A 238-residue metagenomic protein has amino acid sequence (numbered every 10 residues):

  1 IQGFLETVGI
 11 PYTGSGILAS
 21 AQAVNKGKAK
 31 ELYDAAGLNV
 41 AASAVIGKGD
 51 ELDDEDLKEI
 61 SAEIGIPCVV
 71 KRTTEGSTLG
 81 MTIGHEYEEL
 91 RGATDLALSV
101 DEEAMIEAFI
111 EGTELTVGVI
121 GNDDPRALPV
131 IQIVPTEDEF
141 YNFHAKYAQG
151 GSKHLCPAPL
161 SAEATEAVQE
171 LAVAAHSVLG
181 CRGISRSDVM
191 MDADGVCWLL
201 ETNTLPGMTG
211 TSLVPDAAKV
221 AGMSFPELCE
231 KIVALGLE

Functional and structural regions predicted by a protein language model:
I1-V8: Short Gly/Thr/Asp-enriched flexible loops that form oxyanion-binding sites at enzyme active sites
G9-P11, D124: Glycine-enriched alpha-helix->loop->beta-strand junction motifs that scaffold or abut catalytic
P11-Y12, V40, C68, F225: Hydrophobic beta-strand scaffold residues
I17-S20, V134-P135: Short, acidic/turn-prone active-site loops that include or flank metal/cofactor- and phosphate-binding residues
A21-T113: Active-site nucleotide/adenylate-binding loops and adjacent lid/helix of ATP-dependent enzymes
D34-G37, S161-E238: ATP-dependent carboxylate activation and anion-phosphoryl transfer catalytic cores that bind Mg-ATP to form
H85-E170, M191, V196-W198: Phosphate-binding site of ATP-dependent enzymes
